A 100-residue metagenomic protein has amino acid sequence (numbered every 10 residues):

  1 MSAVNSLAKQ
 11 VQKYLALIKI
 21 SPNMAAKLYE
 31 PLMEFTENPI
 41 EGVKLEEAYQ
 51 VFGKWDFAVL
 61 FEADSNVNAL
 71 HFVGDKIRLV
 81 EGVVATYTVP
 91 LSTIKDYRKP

Functional and structural regions predicted by a protein language model:
M1-P100: A compositional/biophysical signature of low hydrophobicity enriched in polar/charged and small residues
